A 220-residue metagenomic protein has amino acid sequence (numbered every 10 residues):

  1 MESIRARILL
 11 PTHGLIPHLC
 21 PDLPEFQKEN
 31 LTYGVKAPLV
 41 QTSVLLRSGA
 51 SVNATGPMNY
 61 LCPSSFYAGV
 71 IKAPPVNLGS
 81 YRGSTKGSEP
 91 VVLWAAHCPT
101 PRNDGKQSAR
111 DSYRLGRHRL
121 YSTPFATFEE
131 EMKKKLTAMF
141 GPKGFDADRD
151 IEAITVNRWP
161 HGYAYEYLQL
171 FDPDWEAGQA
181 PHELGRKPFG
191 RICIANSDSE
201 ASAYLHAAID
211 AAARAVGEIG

Functional and structural regions predicted by a protein language model:
M1, A37-L39, P90-V92: A general secondary-structure signal for short beta-strands and their flanking turns/coil in non-transmembrane regions
M1-E25, V44: Flavin (primarily FAD) binding-site architecture
I8-L9, V35-A37, S88, E129: Active-site-proximal structural scaffolding
L9-H13, G49, W159: An acidic- and aromatic-residue-enriched active-site/binding cleft used to recognize and process polar
H18-Q27, N59-Y60, D210: Short secondary-structure boundary/capping segments
E29-V44: Catalytic or ion-translocation cores adjacent to nucleophile or general acid/base/metal-coordination motifs in diverse
L45, S51-G220: Conserved flavin/dinucleotide-binding core of flavoenzymes
